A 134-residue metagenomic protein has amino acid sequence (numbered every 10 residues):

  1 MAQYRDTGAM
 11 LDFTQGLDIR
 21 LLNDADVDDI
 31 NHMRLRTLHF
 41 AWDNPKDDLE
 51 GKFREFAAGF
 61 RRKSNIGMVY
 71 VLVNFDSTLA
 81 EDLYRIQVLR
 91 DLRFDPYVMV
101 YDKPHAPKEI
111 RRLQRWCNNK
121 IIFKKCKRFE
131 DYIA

Functional and structural regions predicted by a protein language model:
M1-F56, I66-F75, D95-M99: Core AdoMet radical
R5, R34, A57, C117-I121 (+1 more regions): Generic secondary-structure transition motif, activating predominantly at the C-termini of alpha-helices
R5, R61, R90: Anion (oxyanion) recognition and catalysis
G16-D18, R61-K63, R128: Short, solvent-exposed coil/turn linker segments
N31, A58-R62, I110-N118: Short secondary-structure transition/capping segments
E55, G59, V88: Short, conserved SAM-binding segment of the class I
L72-A134: Auxiliary Fe-S-binding modules of radical SAM enzymes
